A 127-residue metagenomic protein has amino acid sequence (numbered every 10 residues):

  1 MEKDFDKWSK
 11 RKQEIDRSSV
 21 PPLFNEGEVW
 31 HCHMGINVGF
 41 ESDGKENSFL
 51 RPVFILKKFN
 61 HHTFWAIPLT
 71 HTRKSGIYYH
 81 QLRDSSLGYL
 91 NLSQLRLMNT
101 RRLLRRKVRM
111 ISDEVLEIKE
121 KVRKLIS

Functional and structural regions predicted by a protein language model:
M1-S9, P22, N47, H80-S127: C-terminal terminal-subdomain/extension
Q13-V20: Short alpha-helix capping/helix-loop boundary micro-motifs
E26-G27: Loop/turn positions that initiate beta-strands
G35-F40: Short, charged beta-turn/beta-strand-edge "cap" motif at the junction between a beta-strand and an adjacent loop
S42-D84: Compact nucleic-acid interaction/catalytic patches
